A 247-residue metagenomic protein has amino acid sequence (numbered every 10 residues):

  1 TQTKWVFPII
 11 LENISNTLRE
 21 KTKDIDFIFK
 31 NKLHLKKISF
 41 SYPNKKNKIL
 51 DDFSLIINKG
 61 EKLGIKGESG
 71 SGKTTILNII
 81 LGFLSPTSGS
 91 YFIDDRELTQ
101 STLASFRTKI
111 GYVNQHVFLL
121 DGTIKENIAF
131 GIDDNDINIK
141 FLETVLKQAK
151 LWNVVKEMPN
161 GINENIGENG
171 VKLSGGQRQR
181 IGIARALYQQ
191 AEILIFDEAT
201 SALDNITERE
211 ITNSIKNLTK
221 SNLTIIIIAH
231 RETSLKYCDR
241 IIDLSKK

Functional and structural regions predicted by a protein language model:
T1-K45, S85-S88, F92, I137-V145 (+1 more regions): ABC transporter TMD-NBD coupling linker
K32-H34, N47-D51, I76: Conserved beta-strand immediately N-terminal to the Walker
K66-E68: The feature captures the beta-strand-to-loop junction immediately N-terminal to the Walker
L81: Helix-to-loop junction immediately C-terminal to a conserved catalytic motif
G89-E97, F106: Conserved ABC transporter NBD signature motif
F92, Q100, K125-E168, T212-I215: ABC ATPase nucleotide-binding domain helical subdomain, centered on the C-loop/LSGGQ "ABC signature"
G111, H116, N127, V145-Q148 (+1 more regions): ABC-family ATPase nucleotide-binding domain "signature/switch" substructure
